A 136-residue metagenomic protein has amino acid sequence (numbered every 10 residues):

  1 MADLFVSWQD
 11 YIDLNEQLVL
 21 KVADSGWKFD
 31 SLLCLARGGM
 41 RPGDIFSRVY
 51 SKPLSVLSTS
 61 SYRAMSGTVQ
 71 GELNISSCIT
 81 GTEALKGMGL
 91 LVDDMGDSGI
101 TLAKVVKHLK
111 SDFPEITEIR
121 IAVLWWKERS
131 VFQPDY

Functional and structural regions predicted by a protein language model:
M1-Y136: PRPP-associated nucleotide enzymes
